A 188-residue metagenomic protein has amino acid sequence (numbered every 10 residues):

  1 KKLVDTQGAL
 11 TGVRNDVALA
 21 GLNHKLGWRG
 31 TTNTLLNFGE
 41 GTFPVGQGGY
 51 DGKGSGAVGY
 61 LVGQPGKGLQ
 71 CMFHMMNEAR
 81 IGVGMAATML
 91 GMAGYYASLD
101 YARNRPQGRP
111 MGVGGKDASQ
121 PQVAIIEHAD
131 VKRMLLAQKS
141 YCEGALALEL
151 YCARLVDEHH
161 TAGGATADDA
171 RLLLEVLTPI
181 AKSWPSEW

Functional and structural regions predicted by a protein language model:
K1-W188: Internal glycine-rich alpha/beta core junctions
